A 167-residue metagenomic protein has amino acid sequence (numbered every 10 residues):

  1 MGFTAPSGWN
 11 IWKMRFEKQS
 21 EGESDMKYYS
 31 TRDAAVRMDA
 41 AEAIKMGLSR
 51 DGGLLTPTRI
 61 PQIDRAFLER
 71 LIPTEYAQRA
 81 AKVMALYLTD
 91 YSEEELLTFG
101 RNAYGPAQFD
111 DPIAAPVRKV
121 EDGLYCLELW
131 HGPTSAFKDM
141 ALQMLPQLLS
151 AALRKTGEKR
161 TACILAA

Functional and structural regions predicted by a protein language model:
M1-S24: N-terminal amphipathic/basic-hydrophobic helices that include classical n-h-c signal peptides and signal-anchor
W12, G22-A167: PLP-dependent amino-acid enzyme catalytic core
